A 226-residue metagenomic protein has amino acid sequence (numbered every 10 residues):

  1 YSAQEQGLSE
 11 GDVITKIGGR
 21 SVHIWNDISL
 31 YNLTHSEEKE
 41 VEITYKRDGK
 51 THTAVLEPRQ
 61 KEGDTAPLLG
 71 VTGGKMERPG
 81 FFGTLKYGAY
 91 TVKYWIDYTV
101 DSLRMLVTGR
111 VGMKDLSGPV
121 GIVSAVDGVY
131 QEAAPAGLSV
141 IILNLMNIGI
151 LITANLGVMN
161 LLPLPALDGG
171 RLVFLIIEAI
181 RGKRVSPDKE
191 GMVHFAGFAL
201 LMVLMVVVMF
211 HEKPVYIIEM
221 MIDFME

Functional and structural regions predicted by a protein language model:
S2, D27, G121, L172 (+1 more regions): Residue-level recognition of oxygen-bearing side chains
A3-N26, V92: Conserved PDZ fold ligand-binding element
S9, T15-K16, D27-T72: PDZ-domain C-terminal substructure recognizer with occasional recognition of PDZ-binding tails
T34, R47, E57-L156, V173-M192 (+1 more regions): Functional transmembrane alpha-helices
L151-N160, L200-V208: Alpha-helical transmembrane segments of multi-pass membrane proteins
L162-L172: Transmembrane helix boundary and interhelical junction motifs in multipass membrane proteins
D188-V203: Multi-pass membrane catalytic core of lipid/isoprenoid biosynthesis enzymes
